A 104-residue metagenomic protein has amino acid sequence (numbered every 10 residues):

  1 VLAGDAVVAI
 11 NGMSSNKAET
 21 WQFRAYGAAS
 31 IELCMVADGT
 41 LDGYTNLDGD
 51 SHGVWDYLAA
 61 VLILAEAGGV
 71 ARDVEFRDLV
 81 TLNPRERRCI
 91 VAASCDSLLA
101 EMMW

Functional and structural regions predicted by a protein language model:
V1-W104: An extended, acidic
